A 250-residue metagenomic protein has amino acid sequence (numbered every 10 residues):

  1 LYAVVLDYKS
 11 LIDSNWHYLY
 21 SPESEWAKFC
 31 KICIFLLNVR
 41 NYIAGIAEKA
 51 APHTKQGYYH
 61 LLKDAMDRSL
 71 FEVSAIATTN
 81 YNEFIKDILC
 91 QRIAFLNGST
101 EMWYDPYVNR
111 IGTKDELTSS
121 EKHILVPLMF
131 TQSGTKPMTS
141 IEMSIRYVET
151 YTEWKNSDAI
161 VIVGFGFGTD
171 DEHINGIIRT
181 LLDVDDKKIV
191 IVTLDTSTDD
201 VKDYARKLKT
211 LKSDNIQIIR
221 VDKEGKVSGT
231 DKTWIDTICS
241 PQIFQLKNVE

Functional and structural regions predicted by a protein language model:
L1-W103, N156, T169-T180, I189: Active-site periphery "cap/insert" segments of enzyme catalytic domains
V5-I12, L19, W26-V39, I43 (+9 more regions): Extended hydrophobic/Leu-rich segments
I43-H53, S133-I141, F165: Surface-exposed cleft-lining segments at the edges of enzyme active sites
A94-L96, P137, I162: Short hydrophobic-aromatic micro-motifs
A94-T100, D115-S119, L182-D185, K212-D214: Short, surface-exposed linear patches
N97-T100, Y104-S133: Active-site-proximal loop/helix segment associated with metal-binding centers of metalloenzymes
T118-K155: Acidic, metal/cofactor-coordinating or nucleic-acid-engaging core segments within structured domains
V148-E250: SIR2/sirtuin-family catalytic core signature
